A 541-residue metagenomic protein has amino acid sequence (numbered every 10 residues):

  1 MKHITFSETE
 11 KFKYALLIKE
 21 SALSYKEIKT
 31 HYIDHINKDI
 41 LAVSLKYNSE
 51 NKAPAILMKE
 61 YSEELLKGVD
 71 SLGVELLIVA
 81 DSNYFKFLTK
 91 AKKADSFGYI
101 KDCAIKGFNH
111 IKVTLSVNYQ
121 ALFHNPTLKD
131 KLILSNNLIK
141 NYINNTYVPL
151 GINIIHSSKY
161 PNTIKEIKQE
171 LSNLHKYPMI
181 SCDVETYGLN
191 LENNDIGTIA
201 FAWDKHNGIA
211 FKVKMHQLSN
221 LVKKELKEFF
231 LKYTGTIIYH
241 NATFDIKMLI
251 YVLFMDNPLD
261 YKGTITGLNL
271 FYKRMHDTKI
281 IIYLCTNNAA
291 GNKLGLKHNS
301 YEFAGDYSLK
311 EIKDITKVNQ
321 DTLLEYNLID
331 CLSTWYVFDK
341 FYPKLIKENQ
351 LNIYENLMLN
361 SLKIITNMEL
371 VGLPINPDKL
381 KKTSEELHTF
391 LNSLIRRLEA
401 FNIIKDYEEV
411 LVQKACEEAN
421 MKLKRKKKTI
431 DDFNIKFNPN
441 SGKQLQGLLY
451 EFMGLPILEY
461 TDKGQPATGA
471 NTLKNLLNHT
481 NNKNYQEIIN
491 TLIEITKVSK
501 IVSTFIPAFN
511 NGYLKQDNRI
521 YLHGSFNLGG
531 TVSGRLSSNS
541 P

Functional and structural regions predicted by a protein language model:
M1-V148: A polyanion-binding, active-site-adjacent surface
T9, K13-L16, S21-L41, P149-H298 (+2 more regions): Conserved RNase H-like, two-metal-ion catalytic cores of nucleic-acid enzymes
E75-A80, G235-T243, N438: Short glycine-rich phosphate-binding loop at a beta-alpha junction
N83-F85, F244, Q444: Alpha-helix capping/helix-boundary segments
K86-F87, K247-Y251, L448: Phosphate- and divalent-cation-binding pockets in alpha/beta enzyme and binding domains that engage nucleotide-derived
K90-A91, P126-L128, V252, N287 (+2 more regions): Residue-level signal for well-ordered alpha-helical positions
A91-K92, L253-N257, F341: Active-site catalytic pocket residues across diverse enzymes, especially alpha/beta-hydrolases
N141-V213, T266, F271, G291 (+3 more regions): Conserved "right-hand" nucleotidyltransferase catalytic core of DNA-directed polymerases
